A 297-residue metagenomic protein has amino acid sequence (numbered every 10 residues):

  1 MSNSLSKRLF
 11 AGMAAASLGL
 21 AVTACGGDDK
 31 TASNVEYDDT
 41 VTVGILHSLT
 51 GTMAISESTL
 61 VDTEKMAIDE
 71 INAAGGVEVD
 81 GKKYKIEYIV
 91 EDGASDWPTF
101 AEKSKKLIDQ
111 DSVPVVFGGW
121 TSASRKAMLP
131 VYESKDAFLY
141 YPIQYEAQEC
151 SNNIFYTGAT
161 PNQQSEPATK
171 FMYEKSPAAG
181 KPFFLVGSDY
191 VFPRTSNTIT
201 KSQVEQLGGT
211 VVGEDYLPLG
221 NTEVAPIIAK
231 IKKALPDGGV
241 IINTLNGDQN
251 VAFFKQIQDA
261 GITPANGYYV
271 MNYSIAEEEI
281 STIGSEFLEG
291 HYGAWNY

Functional and structural regions predicted by a protein language model:
M1-T42, A73: Short, low-complexity disordered leader/linker segments with a strong preference for bacterial N-terminal type II
D28-N34, I55-D62, V77-E149, T157 (+1 more regions): Beta-alpha junction/loop-to-helix N-cap segments that form part of ligand/metal-binding clefts
T40-V61, G119, P182-G187: Short beta-strand segments enriched in small/hydrophobic residues
V41, D62-E87, A178, E205-G209: Signal peptide-proximal N-terminal region of secreted/periplasmic/extracellular or secretory-lumen proteins
I45, L107-W120, Y140-P142, P182-G187 (+3 more regions): Periplasmic-binding protein-like
L49-T52, G93-W97, T121-R125, Q144-E149 (+6 more regions): Solvent-exposed loop/turn segments at secondary-structure junctions within structured extracellular/periplasmic domains
E102, N153-A260: Extracellular/periplasmic Venus flytrap/periplasmic-binding protein
I257-Y297: Extracellular/periplasmic periplasmic-binding protein-like sensory domains
